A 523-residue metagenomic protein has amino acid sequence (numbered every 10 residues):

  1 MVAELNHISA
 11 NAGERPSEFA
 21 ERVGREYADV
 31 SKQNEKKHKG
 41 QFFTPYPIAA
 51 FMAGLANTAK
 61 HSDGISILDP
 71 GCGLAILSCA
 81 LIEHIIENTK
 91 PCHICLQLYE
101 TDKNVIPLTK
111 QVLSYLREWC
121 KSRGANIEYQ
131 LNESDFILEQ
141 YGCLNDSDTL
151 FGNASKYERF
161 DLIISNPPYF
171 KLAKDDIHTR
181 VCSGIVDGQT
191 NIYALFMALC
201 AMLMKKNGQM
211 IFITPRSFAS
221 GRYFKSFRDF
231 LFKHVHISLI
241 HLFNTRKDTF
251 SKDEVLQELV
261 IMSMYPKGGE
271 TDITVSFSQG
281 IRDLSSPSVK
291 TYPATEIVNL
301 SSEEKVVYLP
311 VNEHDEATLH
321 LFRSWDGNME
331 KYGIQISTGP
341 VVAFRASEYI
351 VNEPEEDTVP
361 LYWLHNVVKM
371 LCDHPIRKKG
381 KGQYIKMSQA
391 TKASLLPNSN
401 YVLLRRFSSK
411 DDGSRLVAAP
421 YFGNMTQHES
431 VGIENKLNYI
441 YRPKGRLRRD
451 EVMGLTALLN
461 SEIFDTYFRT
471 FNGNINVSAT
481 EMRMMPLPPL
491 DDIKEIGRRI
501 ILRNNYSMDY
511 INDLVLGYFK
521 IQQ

Functional and structural regions predicted by a protein language model:
M1-P91, Q97-Y115, Q140, P167 (+2 more regions): Class I S-adenosyl-L-methionine
Q33-G40, I67, L96, R180-S183 (+2 more regions): Glycine- and acidic
K37-H38, F43-F51, C72-C79, H93 (+2 more regions): Signature of N6-adenine DNA methyltransferases within the class I
H61-G64, N88-H93, K121-I127, S155-E158 (+1 more regions): Short helix-terminating capping/connector loops at secondary-structure junctions
I65, D161, Y401: Conserved acidic residues
W119-A125, F230-H234: Short, conserved catalytic or adaptor-binding loops enriched in Gly and charged residues
A125-D135: Conserved SAM-binding strand-loop segment of SAM-dependent methyltransferases
E316-Q523: Polybasic, glycine- and aromatic-enriched phosphate-binding surface used to engage nucleic acids
